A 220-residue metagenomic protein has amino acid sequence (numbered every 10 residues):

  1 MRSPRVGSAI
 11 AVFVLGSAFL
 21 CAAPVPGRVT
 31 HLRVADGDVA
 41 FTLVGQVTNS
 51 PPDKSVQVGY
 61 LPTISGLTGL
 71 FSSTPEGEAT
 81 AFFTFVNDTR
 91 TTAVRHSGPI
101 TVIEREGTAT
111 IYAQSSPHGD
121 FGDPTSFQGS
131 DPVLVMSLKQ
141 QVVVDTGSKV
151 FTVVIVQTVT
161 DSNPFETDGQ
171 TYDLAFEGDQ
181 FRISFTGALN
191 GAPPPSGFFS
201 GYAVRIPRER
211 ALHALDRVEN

Functional and structural regions predicted by a protein language model:
M1-I10: Bacterial N-terminal signal peptides that target proteins for export
A9-A18: Bacterial N-terminal signal peptides
P24-N220: Extracytosolic secretory-pathway proteins
